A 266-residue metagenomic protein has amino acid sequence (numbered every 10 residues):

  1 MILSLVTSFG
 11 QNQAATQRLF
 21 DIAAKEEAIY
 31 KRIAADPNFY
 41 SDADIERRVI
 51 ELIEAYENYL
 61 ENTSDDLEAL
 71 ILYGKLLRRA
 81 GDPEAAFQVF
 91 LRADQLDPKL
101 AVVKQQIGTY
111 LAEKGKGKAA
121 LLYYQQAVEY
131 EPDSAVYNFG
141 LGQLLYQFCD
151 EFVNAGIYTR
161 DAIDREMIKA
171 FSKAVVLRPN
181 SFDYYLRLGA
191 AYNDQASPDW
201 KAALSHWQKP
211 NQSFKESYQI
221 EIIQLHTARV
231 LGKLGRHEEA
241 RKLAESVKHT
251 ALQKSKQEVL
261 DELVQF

Functional and structural regions predicted by a protein language model:
V6-N62: N-terminal leader/linker segments that initiate helical-solenoid repeat arrays
I45-E54, R79-R92, E113-Q126, F148-K173 (+2 more regions): Structural signature of tandem alpha-helical TPR/SEL1-like repeats, specifically the intra-repeat loop/turn
N62, L96, Y130, L177 (+2 more regions): Structural marker of alpha-solenoid helical repeat scaffolds
D66, L100, S134, S181 (+2 more regions): Residue-level recognition of tetratricopeptide repeat
A69, V103, Y137, Y184 (+2 more regions): TPR alpha-solenoid repeat register
L72, Q106, G140, R187 (+2 more regions): Canonical tetratricopeptide repeat
Y218-F266: Terminal, low-structured helical/coil segments at or just beyond the last alpha-helical repeat
